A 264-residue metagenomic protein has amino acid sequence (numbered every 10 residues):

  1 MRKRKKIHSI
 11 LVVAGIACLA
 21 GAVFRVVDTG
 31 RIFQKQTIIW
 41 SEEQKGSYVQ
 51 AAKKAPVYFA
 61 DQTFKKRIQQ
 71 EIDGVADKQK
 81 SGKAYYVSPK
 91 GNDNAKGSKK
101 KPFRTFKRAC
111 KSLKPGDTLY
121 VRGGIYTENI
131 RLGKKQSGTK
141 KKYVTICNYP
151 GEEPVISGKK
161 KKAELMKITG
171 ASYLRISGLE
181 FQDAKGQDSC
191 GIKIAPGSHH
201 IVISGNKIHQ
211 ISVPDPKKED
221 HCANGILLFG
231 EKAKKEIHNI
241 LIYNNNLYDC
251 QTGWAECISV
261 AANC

Functional and structural regions predicted by a protein language model:
R2-G15: N-terminal Sec-pathway targeting helices
I16-V27: Hydrophobic alpha-helical membrane-insertion segments, chiefly the h-region of N-terminal signal peptides
R31-D73: N-terminal, intrinsically disordered, polar/charged segments of Gram-positive cell-envelope systems that serve as
E71-D73, V87-R131: Acidic Gly/Asp/Thr-rich repetitive segments characteristic of extracellular carbohydrate-active and adhesion proteins
G74-K80: Short boundary motifs at domain starts and secondary-structure transition points
S81-A84, P115-T118, G151-E152: Loop/turn elements at helix/coil->beta-strand transitions in domains of secreted/extracellular proteins
K107, K111-P115, T127-T145, P154-H199 (+1 more regions): Extracellular beta-strand-rich solenoid/capping regions of secreted or surface-exposed proteins that bind or remodel
Y143, Y149-E153, S172-D183, H199-S212 (+2 more regions): Right-handed parallel beta-helix
